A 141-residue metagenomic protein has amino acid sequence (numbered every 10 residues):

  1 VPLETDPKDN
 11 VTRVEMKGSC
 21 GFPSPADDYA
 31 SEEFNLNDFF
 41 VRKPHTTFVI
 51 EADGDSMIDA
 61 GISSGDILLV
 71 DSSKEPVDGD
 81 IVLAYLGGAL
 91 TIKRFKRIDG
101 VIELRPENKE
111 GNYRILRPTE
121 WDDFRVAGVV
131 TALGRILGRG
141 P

Functional and structural regions predicted by a protein language model:
V1-I58, A89-L90, R97-V101, D123-A127 (+1 more regions): Short, positionally conserved secondary-structure boundary motifs
D59-A60, L68-L69: Charged, well-structured alpha/beta interaction segments
G65-D66, D80: Structural motif
L69-V70, L83: Hydrophobic beta-strand signal
D78-V82, L116: Short beta-alpha junctions and helix-cap segments that line functional grooves
L86, L90-W121: Aromatic- and Lys/Arg-enriched surface recognition patch
